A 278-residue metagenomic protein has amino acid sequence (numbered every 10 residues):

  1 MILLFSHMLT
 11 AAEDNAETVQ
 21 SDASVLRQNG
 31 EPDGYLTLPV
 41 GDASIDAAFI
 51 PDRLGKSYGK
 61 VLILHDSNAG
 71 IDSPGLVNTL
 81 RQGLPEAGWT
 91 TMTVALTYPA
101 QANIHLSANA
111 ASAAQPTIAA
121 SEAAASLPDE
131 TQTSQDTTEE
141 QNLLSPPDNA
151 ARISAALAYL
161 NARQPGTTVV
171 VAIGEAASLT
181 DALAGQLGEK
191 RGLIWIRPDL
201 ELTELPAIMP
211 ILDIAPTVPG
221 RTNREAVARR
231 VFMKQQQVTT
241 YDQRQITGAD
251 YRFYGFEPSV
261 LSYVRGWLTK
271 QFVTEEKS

Functional and structural regions predicted by a protein language model:
S6-M8: N-terminal signal peptide c-region/cleavage motif recognized by signal peptidases
A12-D52: N-terminal cap/lid segment of alpha/beta-hydrolase-fold proteins
S57-D66: Short beta-strand element of the alpha/beta-hydrolase
G75-M92: Short amphipathic alpha-helix adjacent to the substrate-entry channel of hydrolases
A102-R163: Alpha/beta-hydrolase active-site loop
A155-I208: Primarily recognizes the serine-hydrolase "nucleophile elbow" in alpha/beta-hydrolase and SGNH/GDSL folds
E189-F253: The feature captures the conserved acid-bearing segment of alpha/beta-hydrolase catalytic domains
T240-S278: C-terminal catalytic histidine-bearing segment of alpha/beta-hydrolase fold enzymes
